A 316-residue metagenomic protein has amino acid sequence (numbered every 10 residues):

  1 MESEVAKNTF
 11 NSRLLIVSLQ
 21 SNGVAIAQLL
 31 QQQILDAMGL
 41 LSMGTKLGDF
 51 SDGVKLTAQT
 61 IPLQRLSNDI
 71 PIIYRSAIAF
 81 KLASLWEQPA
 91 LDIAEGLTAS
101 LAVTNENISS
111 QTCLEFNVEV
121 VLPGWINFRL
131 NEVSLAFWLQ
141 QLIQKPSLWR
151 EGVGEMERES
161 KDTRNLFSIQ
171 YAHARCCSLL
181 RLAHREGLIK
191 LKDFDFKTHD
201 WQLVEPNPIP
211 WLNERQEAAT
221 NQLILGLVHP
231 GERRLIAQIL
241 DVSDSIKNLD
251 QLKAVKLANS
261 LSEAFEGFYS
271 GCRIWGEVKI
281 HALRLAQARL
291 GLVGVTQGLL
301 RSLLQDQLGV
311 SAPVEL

Functional and structural regions predicted by a protein language model:
E2-L316: Non-catalytic interaction-recognition regions
